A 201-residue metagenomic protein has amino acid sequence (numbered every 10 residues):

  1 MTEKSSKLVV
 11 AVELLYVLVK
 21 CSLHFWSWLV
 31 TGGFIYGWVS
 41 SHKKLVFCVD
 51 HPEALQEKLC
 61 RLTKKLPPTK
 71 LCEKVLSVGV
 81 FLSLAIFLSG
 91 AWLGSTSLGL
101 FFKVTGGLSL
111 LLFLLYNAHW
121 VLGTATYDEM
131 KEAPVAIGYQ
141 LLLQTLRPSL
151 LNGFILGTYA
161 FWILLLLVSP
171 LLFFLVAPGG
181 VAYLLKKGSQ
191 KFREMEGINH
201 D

Functional and structural regions predicted by a protein language model:
M1-A136, L142-D201: Hydrophobic alpha-helical membrane segments
